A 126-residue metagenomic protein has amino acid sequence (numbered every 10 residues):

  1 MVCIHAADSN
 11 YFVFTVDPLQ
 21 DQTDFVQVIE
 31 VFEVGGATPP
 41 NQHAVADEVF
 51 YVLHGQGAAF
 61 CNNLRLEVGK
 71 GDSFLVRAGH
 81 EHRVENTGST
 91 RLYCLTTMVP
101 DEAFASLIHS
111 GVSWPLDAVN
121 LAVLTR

Functional and structural regions predicted by a protein language model:
M1-F25, H109-R126: A short, N-terminal "cap"/entry segment at the start of jelly-roll beta-barrel domains of the cupin/DSBH fold
F12-T15, V28-H43: Conserved short histidine dyad/triad with adjacent acidic residue
I29-E30, L75, S89-L107: A short hydrophobic beta-strand segment most commonly corresponding to one strand of the jelly-roll/cupin
E30, Q56, L64-L66: Well-ordered beta-strand scaffold positions
P40, A59-F60, V76, H82-G88 (+1 more regions): Short beta-strand His + acidic residue motifs that chelate non-heme Fe in jelly-roll/DSBH and cupin folds
V45, L64, H80-E81, T90 (+1 more regions): A generic "binding-loop/recognition-motif" signal
V45-D47, V52-G57: Glycine- and acidic-residue-biased ligand/ion/polar-headgroup-sensing regions
N63-A78: Short acidic-glycine-tyrosine-enriched beta hairpin
